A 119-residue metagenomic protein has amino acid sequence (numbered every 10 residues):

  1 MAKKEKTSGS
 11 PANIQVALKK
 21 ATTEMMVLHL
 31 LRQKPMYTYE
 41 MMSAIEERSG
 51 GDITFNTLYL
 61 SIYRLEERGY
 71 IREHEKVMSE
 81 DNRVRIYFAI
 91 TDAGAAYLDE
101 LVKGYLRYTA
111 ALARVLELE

Functional and structural regions predicted by a protein language model:
M1-M26, V84, L101-Y105: Intrinsically disordered, low-complexity serine/threonine- and proline-rich regulatory segments
Q15-Y59: N-terminal helix-turn-helix DNA-binding core of bacterial DNA-binding proteins
I62-E66: Short, hydrophobic-biased segments on the C-terminal half of alpha helices that form "recognition helices"
R68-R83: Beta-hairpin "wing" of winged helix-turn-helix
I90-G94: Accessory beta->alpha helical hairpin/"wing" motif in late/C-terminal subdomains of nucleic-acid enzymes
A95-E119: Amphipathic alpha-helical dimerization/coiled-coil segments that flank or bridge DNA-binding/regulatory modules
